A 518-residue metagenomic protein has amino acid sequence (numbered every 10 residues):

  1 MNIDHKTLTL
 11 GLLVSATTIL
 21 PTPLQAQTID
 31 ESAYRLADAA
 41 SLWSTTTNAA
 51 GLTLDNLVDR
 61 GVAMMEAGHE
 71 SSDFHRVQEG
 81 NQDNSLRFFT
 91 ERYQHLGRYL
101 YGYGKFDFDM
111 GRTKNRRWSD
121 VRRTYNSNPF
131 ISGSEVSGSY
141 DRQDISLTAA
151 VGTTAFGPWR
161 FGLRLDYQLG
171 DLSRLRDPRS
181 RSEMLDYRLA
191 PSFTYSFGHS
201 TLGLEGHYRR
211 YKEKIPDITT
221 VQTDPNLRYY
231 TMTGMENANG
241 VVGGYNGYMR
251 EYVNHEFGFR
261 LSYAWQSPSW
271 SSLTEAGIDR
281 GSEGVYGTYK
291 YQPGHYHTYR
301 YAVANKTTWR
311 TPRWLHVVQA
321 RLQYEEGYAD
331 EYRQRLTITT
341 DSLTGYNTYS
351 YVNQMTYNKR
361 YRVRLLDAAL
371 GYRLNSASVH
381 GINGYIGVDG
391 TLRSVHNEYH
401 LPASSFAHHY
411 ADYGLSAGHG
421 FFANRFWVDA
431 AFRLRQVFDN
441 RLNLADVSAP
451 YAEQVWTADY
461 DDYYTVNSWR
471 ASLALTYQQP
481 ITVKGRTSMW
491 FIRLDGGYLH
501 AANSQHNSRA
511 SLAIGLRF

Functional and structural regions predicted by a protein language model:
I29-D30, Y195-H199, H506-F518: Outer-membrane beta-barrel "beta-signal"
L57-A63, R98-G104, G157-F161, G198-L202 (+8 more regions): Outer-envelope beta-barrel architecture signal
A67-S71, F108-R112, Y167-D171, F197 (+11 more regions): Transmembrane beta-strands of outer-membrane beta-barrel pores
D73-E79, N115-V121, S173-S180, I215-V221 (+6 more regions): Outer-membrane beta-barrel translocator domains and adjoining extracellular loop/strand segments of Gram-negative
Q82-F88, D141-L147, R181-L189, V253-F259 (+6 more regions): Residues that define the transmembrane beta-barrel architecture of outer-membrane proteins
F88-Q94, L147-T153, L189-Y195, F259-W265 (+8 more regions): Residues on the lipid-exposed face of transmembrane beta-strands in outer-membrane beta-barrel proteins
R117-I131, H207-V253, S282-P293, L336-T348: Short, flexible helix-coil linker/hinge segments at the edges of structured domains or between repeats
G240-V388: Long, internal scaffold/assembly segments composed of regular secondary structure
